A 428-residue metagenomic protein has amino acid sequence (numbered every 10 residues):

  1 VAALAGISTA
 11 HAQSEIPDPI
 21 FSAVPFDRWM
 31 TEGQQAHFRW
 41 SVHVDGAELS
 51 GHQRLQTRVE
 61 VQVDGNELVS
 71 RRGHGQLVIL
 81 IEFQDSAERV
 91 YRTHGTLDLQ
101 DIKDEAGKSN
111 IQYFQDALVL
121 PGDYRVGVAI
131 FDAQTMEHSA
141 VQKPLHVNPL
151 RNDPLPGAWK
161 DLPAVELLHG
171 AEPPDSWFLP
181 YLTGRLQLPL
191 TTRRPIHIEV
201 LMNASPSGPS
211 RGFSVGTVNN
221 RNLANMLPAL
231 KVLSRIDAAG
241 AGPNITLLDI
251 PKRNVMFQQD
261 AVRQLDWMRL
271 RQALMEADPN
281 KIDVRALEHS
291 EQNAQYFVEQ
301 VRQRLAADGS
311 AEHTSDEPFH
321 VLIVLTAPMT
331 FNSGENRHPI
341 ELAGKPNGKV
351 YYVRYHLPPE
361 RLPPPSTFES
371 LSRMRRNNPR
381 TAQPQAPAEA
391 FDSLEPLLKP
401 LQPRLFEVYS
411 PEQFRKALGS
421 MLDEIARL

Functional and structural regions predicted by a protein language model:
V1-G6: Bacterial N-terminal signal peptides
A12-G242, R253, Q259-R269: Intrinsically disordered, low-complexity terminal regions enriched in Ser/Thr/Pro/Gly and charged residues
A164-L186, L270-P318: Von Willebrand factor
R194-L227, E288-Y352, G419-L428: Exposed acidic/Ser/Thr-rich ligand/metal-binding surfaces
S205-G208, P251-V255, A327-N332, H356-R361 (+1 more regions): Solvent-exposed loop/turn segments at secondary-structure junctions within structured extracellular/periplasmic domains
A261-I282, P364-Q402: Acidic, Ser/Thr-rich peripheral helices and adjacent loops at domain boundaries
P328-S393: VWA/integrin I-like adhesion module and closely mimicked acidic/polar interface patches used
K399-L428: C-terminal "exit" segments of structured domains
